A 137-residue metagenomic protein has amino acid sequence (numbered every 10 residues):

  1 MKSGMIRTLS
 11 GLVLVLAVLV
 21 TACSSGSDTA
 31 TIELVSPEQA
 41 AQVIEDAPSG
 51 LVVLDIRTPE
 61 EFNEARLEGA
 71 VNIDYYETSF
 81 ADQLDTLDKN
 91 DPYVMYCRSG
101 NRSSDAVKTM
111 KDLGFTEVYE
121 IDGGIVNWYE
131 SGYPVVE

Functional and structural regions predicted by a protein language model:
K2-L51, P59, N63-P92, N101-E137: Rhodanese-like catalytic fold shared by cysteine-dependent sulfurtransferases and DSP/PTP-type phosphatases
Y96: Short, surface-exposed ligand- or partner-binding patches at beta-edge/loop junctions that are enriched in aromatics
